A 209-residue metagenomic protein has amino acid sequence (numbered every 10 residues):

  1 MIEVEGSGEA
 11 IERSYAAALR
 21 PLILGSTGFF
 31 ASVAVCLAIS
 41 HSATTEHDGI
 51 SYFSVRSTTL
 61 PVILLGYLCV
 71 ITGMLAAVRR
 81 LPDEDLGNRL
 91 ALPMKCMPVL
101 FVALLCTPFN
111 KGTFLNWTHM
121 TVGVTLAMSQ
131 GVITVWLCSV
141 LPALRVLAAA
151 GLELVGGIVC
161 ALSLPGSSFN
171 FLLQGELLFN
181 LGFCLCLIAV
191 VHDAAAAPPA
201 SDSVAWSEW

Functional and structural regions predicted by a protein language model:
M1-E84: N-terminal topogenic module of multi-pass integral membrane proteins
I2-E3, F29-F30, V62-A76, L126-L137 (+1 more regions): Hydrophobic cores of alpha-helical transmembrane segments in multi-pass inner/ER membrane proteins, independent
E12-A18, R79-A91, C138-L147, A197-A200: Membrane-interface helix-boundary motifs at transmembrane edges
V33-L37, M97-C106, L154-G166: Aromatic-anchored segments of alpha-helical transmembrane domains
S42, R80-P82, C106-F114, V140 (+1 more regions): Juxtamembrane "helix-exit" motif on the non-cytosolic side of transmembrane helices
S51, T113-L126, N170-F179: Non-cytosolic membrane-interface motifs at loop->transmembrane helix junctions
M94-V146: Membrane-proximal helix-loop-helix units in multi-pass membrane proteins
V140-W209: Terminal transmembrane helical module of multi-pass membrane proteins
